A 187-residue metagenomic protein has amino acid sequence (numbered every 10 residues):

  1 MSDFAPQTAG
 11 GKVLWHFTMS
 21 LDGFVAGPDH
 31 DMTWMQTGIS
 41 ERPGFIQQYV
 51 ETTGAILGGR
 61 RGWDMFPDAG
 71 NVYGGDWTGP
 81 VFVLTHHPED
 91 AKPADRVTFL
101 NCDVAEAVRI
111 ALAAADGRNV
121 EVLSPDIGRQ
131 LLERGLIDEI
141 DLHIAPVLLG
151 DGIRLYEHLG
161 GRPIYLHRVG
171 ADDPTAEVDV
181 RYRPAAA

Functional and structural regions predicted by a protein language model:
M1-A187: Enzymes that bind and transform nitrogen-containing heteroaromatic metabolites
